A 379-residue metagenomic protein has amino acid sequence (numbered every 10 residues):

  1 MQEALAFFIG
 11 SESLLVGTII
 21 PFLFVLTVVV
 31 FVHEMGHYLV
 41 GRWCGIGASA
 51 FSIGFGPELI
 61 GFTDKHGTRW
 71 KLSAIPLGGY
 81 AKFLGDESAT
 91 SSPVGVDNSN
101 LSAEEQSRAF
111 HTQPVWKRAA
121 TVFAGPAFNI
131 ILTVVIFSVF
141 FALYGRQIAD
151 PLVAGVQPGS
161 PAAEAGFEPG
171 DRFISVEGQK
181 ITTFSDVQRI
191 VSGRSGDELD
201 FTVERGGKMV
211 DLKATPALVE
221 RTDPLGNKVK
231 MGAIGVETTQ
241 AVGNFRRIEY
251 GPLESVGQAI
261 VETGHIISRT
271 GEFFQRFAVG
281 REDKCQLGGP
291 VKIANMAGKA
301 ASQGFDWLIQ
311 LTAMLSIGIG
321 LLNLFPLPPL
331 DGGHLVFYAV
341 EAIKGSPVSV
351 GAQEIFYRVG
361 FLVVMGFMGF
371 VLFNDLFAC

Functional and structural regions predicted by a protein language model:
Q2-S13, N100-W116, E220-L321, V336-V359 (+1 more regions): Functional transmembrane alpha-helices
S13-L101, L322-K344: Small-residue-rich helix-interface/hinge motifs
P21-V25, V30, Q310, M314 (+1 more regions): Alpha-helical transmembrane segments of integral membrane proteins
V32, W43, A50, G79-T90 (+3 more regions): Internal alpha-helical transmembrane segments
S52, K71-S73, L152-G155, R172-S175 (+4 more regions): Soluble periplasmic/extracytoplasmic beta-strand elements of cell-envelope proteins
V135-L143, G320, L324, M368-D375: Hydrophobic membrane-targeting alpha-helices
A162-F184, T263, F356: Conserved PDZ fold ligand-binding element
E168, I174-S175, R189-K230: PDZ-domain C-terminal substructure recognizer with occasional recognition of PDZ-binding tails
